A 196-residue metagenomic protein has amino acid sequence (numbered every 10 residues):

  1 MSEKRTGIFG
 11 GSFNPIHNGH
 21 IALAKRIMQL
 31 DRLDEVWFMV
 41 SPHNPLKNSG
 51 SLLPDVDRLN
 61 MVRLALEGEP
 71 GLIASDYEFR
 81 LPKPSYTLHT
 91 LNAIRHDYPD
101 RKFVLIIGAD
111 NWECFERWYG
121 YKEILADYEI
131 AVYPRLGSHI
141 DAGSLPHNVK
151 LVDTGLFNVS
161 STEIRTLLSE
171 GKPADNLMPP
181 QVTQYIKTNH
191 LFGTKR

Functional and structural regions predicted by a protein language model:
M1-R196: Nucleotidyltransferase catalytic core that binds NTPs
